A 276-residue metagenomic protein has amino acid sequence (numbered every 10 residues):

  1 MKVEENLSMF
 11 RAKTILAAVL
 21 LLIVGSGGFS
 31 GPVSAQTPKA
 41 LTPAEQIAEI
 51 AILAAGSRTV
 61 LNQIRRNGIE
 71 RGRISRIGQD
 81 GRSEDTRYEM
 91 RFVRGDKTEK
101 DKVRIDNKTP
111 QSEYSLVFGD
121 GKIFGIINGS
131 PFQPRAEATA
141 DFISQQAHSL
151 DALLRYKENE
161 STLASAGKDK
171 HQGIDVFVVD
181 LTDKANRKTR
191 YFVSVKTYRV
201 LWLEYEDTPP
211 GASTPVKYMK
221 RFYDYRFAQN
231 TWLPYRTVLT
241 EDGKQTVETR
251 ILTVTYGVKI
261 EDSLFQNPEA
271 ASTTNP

Functional and structural regions predicted by a protein language model:
M1-A12: N-terminal secretory signal peptides that target proteins for export/translocation
L16-L22: Sec-dependent N-terminal signal peptides
I23-P32: C-terminal segment of classical bacterial N-terminal signal peptides
P38-A40, Q46-P131, T162-S165: N-terminal mature ectodomain segment of secretory-pathway/periplasmic proteins
F124-D151: Acidic/charged, solvent-exposed loop-and-adjacent secondary-structure segments enriched in E/D, K/R, S/T, and G/P
F142-D180, L201-L203: Short, conserved active-site entrance elements at the starts or edges of catalytic domains
Q172-P268: Gly/Pro-enriched, hydrophobic low-complexity segments that function as extracytoplasmic propeptides/linkers
Q266-P276: Gram-negative outer-membrane assembly/targeting C-terminal domains
